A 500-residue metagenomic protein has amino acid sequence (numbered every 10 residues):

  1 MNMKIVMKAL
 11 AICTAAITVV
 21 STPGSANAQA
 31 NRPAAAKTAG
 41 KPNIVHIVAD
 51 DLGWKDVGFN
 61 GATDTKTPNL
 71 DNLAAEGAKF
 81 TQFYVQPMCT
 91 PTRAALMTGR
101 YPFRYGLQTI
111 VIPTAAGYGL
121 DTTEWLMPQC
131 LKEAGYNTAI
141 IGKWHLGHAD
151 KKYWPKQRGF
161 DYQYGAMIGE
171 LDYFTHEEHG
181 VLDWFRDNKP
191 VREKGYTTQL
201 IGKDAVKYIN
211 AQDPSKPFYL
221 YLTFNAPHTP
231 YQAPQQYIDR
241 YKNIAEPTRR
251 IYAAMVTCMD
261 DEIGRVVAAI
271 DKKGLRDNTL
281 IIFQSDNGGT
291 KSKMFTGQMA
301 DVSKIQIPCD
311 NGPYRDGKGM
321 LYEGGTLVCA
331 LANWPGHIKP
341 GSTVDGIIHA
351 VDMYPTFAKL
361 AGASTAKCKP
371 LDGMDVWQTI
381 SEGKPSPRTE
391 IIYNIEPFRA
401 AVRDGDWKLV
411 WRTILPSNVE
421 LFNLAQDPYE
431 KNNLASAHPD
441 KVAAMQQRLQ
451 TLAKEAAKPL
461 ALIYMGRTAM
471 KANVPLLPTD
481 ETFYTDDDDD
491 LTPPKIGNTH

Functional and structural regions predicted by a protein language model:
N2-K4: N-terminal hydrophobic targeting signals that begin at the initiator methionine
V6, L10-S21, S25-E420, L424-Q447 (+3 more regions): Formylglycine-dependent sulfatase
